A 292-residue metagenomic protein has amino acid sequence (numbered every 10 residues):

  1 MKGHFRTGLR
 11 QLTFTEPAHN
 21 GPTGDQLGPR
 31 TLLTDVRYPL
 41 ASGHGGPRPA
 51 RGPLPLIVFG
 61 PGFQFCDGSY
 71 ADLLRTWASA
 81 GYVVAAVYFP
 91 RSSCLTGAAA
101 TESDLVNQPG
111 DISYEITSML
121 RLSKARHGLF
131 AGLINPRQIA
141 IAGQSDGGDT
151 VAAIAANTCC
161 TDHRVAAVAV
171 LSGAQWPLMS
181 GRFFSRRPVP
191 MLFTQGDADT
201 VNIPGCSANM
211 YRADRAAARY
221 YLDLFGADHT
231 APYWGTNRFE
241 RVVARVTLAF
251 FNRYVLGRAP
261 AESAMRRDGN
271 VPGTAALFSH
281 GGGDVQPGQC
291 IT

Functional and structural regions predicted by a protein language model:
M1-V58, V83: Short conserved active-site loop signatures built around small residues
G43-G97, L178, T200-I203: Short substrate-entry loop that stabilizes the transition state in hydrolases
S69, T101-P136, A153: Alpha/beta-hydrolase active-site loop
G128, Q138-A140, A167-A169: Residue in the alpha/beta-hydrolase core beta-strand immediately N-terminal to the catalytic nucleophile
G143-G147, V151: Gly/Ala-rich beta-loop-alpha elbow adjacent to hydrolase catalytic centers
I154-V165: Conserved hydrolase catalytic core segment
H163-H229: The feature captures the conserved acid-bearing segment of alpha/beta-hydrolase catalytic domains
G226, G235-T292: Alpha/beta-hydrolase-fold serine-hydrolase catalytic core, especially in secreted/extracellular enzymes
